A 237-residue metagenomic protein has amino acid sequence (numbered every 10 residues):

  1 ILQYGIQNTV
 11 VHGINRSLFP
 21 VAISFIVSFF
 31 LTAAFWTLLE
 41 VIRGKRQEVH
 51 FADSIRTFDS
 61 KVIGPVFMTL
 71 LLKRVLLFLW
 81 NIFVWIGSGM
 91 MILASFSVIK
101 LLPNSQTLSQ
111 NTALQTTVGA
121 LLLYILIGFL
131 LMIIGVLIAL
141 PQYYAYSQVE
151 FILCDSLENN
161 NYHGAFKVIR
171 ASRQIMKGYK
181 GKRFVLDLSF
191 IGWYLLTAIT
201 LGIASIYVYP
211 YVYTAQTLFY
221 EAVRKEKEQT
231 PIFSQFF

Functional and structural regions predicted by a protein language model:
I1-F237: Hydrophobic alpha-helical membrane segments
